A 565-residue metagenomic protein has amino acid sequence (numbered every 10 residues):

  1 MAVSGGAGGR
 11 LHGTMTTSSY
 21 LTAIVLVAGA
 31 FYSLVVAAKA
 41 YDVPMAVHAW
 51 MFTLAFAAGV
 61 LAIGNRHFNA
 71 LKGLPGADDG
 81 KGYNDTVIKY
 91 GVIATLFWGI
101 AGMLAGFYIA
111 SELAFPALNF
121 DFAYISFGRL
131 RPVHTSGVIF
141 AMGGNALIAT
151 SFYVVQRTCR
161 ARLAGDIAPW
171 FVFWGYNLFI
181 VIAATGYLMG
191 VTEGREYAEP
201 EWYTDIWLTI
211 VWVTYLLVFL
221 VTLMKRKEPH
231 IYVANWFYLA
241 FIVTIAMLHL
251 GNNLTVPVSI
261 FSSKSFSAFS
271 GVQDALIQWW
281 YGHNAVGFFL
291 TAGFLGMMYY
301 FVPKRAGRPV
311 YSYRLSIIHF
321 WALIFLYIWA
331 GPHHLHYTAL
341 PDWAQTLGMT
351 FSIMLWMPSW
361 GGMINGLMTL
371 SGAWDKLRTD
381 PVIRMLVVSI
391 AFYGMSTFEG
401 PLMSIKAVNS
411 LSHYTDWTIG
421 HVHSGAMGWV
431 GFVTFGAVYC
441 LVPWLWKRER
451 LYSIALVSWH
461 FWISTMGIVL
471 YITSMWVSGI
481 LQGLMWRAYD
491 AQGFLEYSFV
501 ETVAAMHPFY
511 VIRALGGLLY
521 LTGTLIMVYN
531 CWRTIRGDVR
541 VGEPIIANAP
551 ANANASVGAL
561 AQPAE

Functional and structural regions predicted by a protein language model:
M1-G13, N69-K89, A373-K376, R448 (+2 more regions): Membrane-interfacial, low-structure loops and terminal tails that flank and connect transmembrane helices in multi-pass
T16-Y41, A46-L71, K89-V191, W202-L223 (+9 more regions): Hydrophobic cores of alpha-helical transmembrane segments in multi-pass integral membrane proteins
R129-R131, F269, D375-R378, W417: Helix-boundary and loop/linker segments of multi-pass membrane transporters
E193-E196, T338-P341, N409-H413: Membrane-interface helix termini and inter-helical loops of multi-pass transporters
E199-P200, S262-S270: Surface-exposed loop and adjacent secondary-structure segments within mature catalytic domains
A268-I277, S412, W417-I419: Active-site-proximal inter-transmembrane loops
A549-E565: Cytosolic juxtamembrane regulatory segments of multi-pass membrane proteins
